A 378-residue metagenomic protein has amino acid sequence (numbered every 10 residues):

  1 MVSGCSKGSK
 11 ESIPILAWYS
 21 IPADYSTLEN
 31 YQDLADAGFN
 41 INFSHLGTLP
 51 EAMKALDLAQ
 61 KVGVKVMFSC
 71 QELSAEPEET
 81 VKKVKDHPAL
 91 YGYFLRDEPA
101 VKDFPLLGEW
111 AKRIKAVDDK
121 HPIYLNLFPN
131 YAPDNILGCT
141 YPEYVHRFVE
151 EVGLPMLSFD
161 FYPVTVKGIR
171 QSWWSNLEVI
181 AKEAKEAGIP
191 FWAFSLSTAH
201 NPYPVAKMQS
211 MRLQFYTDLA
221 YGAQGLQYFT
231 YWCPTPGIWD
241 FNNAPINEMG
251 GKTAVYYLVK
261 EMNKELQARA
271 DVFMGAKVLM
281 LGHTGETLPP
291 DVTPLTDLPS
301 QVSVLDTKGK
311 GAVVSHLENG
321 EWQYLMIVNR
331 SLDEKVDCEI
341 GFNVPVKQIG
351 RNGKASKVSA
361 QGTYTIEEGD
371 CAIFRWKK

Functional and structural regions predicted by a protein language model:
M1-G4: C-terminal segment of classical bacterial N-terminal signal peptides
S6-V344, G350-K378: Glycan-processing catalytic domains of CAZymes
